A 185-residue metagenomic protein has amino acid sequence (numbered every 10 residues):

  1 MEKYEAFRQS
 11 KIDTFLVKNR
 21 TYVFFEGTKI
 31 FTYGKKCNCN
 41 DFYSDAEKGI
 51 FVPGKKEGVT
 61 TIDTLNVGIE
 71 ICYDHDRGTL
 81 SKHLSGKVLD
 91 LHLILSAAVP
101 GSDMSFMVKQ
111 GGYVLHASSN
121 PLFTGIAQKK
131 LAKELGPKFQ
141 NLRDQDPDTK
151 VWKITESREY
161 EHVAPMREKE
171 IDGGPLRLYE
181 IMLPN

Functional and structural regions predicted by a protein language model:
M1-K3: Short beta-strand elements of ligand-binding domains
F7-K87, E156, G173-P175: Active-site catalytic loop in hydrolytic enzyme cores
H75-N185: CN hydrolase (nitrilase-like) catalytic-core segments centered on the catalytic cysteine and neighboring Lys/Glu
